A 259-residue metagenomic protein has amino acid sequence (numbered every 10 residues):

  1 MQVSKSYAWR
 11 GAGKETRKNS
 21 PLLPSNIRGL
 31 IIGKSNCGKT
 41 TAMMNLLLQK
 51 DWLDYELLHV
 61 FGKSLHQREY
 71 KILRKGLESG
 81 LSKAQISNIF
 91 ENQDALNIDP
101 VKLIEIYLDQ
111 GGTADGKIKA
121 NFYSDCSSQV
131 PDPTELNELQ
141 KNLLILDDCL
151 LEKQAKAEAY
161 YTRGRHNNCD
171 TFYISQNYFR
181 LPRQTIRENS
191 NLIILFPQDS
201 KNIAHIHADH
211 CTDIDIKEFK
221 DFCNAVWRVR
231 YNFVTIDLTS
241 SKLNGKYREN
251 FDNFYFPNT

Functional and structural regions predicted by a protein language model:
V3-L23, M44-L47: Pre-Walker A adenine-sensing motif
E15-R17, I27-C37, T41-L53, K63-R74 (+2 more regions): Conserved P-loop NTPase motor cores
P24, N137-L139, V226-V229: A generic structural signal for short, non-catalytic loop/turn and secondary-structure boundary residues
L58: An amphipathic, basic-hydrophobic helix/alpha-beta surface used to engage anionic, phosphate-rich ligands or surfaces
L77-Q85, F254-T259: Short, flexible N-terminal segments of the mature chain
K83-F90, A95: Aromatic-Pro/Gly-enriched surface loop or interdomain linker that acts as a lid/target-recognition segment
R183-T259: Conserved GTP-binding G-domain of TRAFAC-class P-loop NTPases and closely related GTPase folds
